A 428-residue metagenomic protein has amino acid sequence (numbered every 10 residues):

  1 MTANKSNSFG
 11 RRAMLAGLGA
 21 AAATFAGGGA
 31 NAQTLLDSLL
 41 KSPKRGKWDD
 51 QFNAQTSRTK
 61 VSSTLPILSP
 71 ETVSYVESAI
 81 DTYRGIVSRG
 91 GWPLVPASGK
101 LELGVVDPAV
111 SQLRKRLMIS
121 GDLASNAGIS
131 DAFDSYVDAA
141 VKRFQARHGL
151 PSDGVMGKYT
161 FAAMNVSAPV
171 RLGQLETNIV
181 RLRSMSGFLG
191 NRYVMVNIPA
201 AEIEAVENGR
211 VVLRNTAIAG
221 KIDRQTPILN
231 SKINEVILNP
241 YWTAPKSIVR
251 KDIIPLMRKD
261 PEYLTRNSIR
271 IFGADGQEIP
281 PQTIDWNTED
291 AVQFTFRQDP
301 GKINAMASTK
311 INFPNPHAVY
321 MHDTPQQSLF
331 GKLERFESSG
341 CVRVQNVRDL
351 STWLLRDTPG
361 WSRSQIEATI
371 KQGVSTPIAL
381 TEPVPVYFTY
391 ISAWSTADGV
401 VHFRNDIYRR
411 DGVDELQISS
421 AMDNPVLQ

Functional and structural regions predicted by a protein language model:
T2-A21: N-terminal secretory signal peptides and thylakoid transit peptides that target proteins across membranes
A22-G27: Hydrophobic h-region of N-terminal signal peptides that target proteins for export in Gram-negative bacteria
G28-A32: Sec/Tat signal peptide C-region and signal peptidase I cleavage site
Q33-S125, I129-P151, K158-Q428: Well-ordered beta-sheet/strand-loop patches within structured domains
